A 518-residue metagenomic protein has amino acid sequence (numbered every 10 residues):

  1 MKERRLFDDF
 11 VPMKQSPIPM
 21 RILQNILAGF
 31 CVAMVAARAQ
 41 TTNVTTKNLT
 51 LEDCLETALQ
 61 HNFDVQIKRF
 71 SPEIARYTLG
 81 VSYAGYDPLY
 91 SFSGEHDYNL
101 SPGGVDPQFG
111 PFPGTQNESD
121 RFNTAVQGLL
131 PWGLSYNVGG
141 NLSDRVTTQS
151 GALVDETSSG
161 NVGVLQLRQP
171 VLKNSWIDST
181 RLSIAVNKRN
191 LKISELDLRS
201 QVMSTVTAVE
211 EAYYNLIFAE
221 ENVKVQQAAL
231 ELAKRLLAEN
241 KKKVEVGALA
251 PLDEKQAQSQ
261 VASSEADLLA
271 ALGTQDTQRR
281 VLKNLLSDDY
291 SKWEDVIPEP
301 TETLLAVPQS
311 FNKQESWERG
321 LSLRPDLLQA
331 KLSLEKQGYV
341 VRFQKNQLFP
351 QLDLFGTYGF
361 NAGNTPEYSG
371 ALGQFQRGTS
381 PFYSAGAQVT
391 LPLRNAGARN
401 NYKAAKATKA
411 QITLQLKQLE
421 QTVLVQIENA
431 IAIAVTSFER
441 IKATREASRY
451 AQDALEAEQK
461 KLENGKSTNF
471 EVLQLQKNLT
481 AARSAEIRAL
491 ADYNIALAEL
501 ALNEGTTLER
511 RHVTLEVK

Functional and structural regions predicted by a protein language model:
E3, F7, R38-N43, Y98-L100 (+5 more regions): Acidic, low-complexity, intrinsically disordered peripheral segments
R5-F7, V11-L27: Bacterial N-terminal signal peptides that target proteins for export
F30-A39: Hydrophobic h-region of N-terminal signal peptides that target proteins for export in Gram-negative bacteria
A39-D120, L167-L182, V186-K188, P300-E335 (+6 more regions): Bacterial Sec-pathway N-terminal export signals of envelope proteins
T41-T46, S93-L165, E299-S310, R342 (+2 more regions): Small/polar, glycine/serine/threonine/aspartate-rich low-complexity segments that form flexible
Q66-F70, Y83-A84, P131-T157, L172-D197 (+10 more regions): Sec/SRP-type N-terminal targeting helices
I74, S82-A84, K234-A238, A262-E294 (+1 more regions): Short segments within alpha-helical structural elements
L196-S316, I433, S437, N478-L479 (+1 more regions): Periplasmic alpha-helical coiled-coil/stalk elements that build and connect Gram-negative outer-membrane
